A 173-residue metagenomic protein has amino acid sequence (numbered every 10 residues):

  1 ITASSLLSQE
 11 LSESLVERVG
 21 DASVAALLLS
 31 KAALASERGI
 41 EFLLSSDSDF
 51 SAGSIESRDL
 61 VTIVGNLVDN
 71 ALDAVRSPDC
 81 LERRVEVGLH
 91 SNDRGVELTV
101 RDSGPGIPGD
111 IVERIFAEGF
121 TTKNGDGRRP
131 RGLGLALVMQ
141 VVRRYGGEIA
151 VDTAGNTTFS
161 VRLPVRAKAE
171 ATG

Functional and structural regions predicted by a protein language model:
T2, L15-R38: Short beta-to-alpha transition helix within the HATPase_c
V16, F42-I63: Conserved short strand/loop->alpha-helix "switch" segment adjacent to the catalytic nucleotide/phosphoryl-transfer site
E82-R94: Short beta-strand/loop element within the Bergerat-fold HATPase_c
D102: Acidic ATP/Mg2+-coordinating residue in the GHKL
I107-G119: Short conserved segment of the HATPase_c
G134-V138: Short alpha-helical Gxxx[C/S/T] motif in the catalytic ATP-binding
Y145-D152: Glycine-rich ATP-binding loops of the HATPase_c
